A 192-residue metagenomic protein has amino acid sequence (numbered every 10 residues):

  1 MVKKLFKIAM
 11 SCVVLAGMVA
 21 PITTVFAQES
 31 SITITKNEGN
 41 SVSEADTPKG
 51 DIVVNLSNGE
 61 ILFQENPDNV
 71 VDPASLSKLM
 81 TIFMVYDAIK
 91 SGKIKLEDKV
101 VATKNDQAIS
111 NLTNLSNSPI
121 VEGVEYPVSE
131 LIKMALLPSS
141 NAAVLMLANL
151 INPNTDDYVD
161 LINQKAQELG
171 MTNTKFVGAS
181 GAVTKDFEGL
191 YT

Functional and structural regions predicted by a protein language model:
M1-A27: Sec-dependent N-terminal signal peptides of Gram-positive bacterial secreted proteins and lipoproteins
A27-T192: Active-site-adjacent loops and short helices of periplasmic peptidoglycan-processing enzymes
